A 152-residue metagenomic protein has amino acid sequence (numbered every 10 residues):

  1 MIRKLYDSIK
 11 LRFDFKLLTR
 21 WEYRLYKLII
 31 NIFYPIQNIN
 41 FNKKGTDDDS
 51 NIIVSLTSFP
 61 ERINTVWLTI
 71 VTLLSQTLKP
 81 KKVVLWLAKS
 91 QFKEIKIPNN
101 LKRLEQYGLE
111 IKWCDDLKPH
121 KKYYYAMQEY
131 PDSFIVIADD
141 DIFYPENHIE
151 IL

Functional and structural regions predicted by a protein language model:
I2-S75: N-proximal low-complexity "stem/linker" segments adjacent to membrane-targeting elements
I53-S55, K82-V84, V136: A structural signal for isolated positions on well-ordered beta-strands in alpha/beta enzyme cores
F59-I63, Q91-F92, I142-F143: Short acidic, S/G/P-rich loop/turn micro-motifs used as interaction or catalytic elements
L68-T72, Y124-Y125, E150-L152: A short acidic, amphipathic alpha-helical/loop segment
T69-K81, K89, R103: Short, acidic, metal-binding catalytic loop of nucleotide-sugar glycosyltransferases
V84-S133: Active-site-proximal specificity loops/subdomain of glycosyltransferases
D132-F143: Short beta-strand-to-loop acidic/aromatic patch adjacent to the donor-nucleotide binding site
I142-L152: Acidic donor-binding/catalytic loop of UDP-sugar-dependent glycosyltransferases, especially processive GT2
